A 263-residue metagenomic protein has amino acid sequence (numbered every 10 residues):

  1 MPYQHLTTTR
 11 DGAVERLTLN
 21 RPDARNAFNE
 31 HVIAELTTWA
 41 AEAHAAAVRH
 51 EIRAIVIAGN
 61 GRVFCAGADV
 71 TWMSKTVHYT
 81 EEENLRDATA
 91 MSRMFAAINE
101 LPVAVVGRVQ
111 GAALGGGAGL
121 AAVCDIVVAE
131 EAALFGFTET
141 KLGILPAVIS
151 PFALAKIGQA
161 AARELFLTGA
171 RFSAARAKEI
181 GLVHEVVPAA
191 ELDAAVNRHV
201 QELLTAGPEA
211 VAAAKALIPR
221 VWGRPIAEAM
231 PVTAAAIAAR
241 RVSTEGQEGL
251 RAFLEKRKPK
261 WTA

Functional and structural regions predicted by a protein language model:
M1-N20, A170-L204, A212-V221, E248-A263: Amphipathic alpha-helical segments at domain termini/boundaries
M1-N60, A96: Conserved CoA-thioester-binding segment of acyl-CoA-metabolizing enzymes
L17, R21, L36, I57 (+6 more regions): Terminal peptide-recognition signature
I33, V70, M91, S150 (+5 more regions): A general structural signal for well-ordered alpha-helical segments in protein cores
W39, A90-L101: Catalytic-core regions built around general acid/base machinery
G59-M94, A113, P225: Glycine- (often His-adjacent) and acidic-residue-rich active-site loop that binds/positions the CoA thioester
A96-E209, S243, R257: Crotonase-fold acyl-CoA enzyme core
L165-F166, L217-V221, A235-R241: Helix-loop "lid/cap" segments that line or gate small-molecule binding pockets
